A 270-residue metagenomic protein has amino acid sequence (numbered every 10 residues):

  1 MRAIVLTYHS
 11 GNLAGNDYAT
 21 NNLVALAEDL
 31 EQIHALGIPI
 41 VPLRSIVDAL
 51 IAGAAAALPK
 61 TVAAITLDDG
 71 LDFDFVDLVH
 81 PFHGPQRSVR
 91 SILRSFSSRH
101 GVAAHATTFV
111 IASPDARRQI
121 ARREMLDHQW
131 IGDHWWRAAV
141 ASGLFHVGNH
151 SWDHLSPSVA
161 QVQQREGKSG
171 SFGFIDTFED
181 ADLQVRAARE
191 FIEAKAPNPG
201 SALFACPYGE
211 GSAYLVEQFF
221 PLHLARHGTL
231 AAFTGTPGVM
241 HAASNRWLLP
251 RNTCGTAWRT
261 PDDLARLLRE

Functional and structural regions predicted by a protein language model:
M1-T66, L71-D77, P157-E270: C-terminal active-site subregion of NodB/CE4 polysaccharide deacetylases
I4, I40, L93, H105-F109 (+4 more regions): Generic hydrophobic/packing signal
T20-Q32, H80-S91, L126-H134: Aromatic- and glycine-enriched glycan-recognition loops and surfaces that form the carbohydrate-binding subsites
H34, A54-A57, L93-A103, H128-N149 (+3 more regions): Acidic (Asp/Glu)-rich catalytic clusters
V62, H105-T107, H146, A231: Proline-centered loop/turn at the N-terminus of a beta-strand
L67, H80, N149: Single, functionally critical "micro-switch" positions that shape active/binding sites and transmembrane helices
V76-R99, A103-F109: A short alpha/beta connector and helix-capping loop motif
T108-E166, G170-S171, T177-F178: Active-site cradle of extracellular carbohydrate-active enzymes
